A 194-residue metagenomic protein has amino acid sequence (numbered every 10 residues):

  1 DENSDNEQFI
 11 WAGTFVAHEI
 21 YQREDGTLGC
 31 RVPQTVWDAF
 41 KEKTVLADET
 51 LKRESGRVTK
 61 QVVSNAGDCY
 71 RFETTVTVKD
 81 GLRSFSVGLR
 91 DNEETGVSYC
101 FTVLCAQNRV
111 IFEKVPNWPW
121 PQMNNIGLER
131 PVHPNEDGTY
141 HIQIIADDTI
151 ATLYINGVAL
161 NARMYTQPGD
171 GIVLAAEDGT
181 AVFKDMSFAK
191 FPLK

Functional and structural regions predicted by a protein language model:
E2-T50: Beta-propeller fold recognition
W11, F15, Y165-K194: Ligand-recognition surfaces built from glycine- and aromatic
T27, R109, I150-T152: Structural motif
K52-P119: Secretory/extracellular carbohydrate-interaction modules and structurally similar beta-sandwich "look-alikes"
V58-N65, G127-P134, N161-A162: Beta-strand-rich interaction surfaces with strong enrichment in secreted/lumenal proteins
F72-T74, P134, G138-I155: Short tryptophan-centered beta-strand motifs in secreted/extracellular beta-sheet-rich domains of glycan-recognition
W118-H141: Short, aromatic/His-centered strand-loop micro-motif at the edge of beta-sheets
